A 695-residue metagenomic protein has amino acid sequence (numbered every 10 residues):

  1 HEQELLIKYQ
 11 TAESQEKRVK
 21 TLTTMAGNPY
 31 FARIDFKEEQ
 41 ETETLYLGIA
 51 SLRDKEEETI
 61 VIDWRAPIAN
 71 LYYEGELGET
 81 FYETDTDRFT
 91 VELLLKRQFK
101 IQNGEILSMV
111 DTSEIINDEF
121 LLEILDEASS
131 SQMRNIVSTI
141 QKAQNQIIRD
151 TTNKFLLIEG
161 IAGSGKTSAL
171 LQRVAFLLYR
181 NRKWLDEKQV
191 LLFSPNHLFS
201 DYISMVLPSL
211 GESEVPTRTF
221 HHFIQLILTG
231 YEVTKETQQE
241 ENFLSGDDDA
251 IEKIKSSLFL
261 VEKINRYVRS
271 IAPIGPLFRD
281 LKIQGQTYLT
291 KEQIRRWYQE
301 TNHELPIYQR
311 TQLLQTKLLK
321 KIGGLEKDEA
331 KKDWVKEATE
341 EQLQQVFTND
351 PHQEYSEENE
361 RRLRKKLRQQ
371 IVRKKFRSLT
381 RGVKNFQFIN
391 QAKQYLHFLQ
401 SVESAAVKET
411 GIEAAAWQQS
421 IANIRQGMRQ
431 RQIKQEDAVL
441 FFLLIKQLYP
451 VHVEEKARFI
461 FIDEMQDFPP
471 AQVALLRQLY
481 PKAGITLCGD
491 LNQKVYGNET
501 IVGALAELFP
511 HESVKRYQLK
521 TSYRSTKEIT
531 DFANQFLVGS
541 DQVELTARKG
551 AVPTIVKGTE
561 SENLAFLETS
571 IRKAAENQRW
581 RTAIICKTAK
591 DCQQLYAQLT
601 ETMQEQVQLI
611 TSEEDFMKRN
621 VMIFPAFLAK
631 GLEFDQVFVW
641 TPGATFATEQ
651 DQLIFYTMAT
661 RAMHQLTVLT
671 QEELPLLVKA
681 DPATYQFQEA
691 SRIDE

Functional and structural regions predicted by a protein language model:
H1-V137, Q141, N145-Q146, Q686-E695: Extended, charged low-complexity regulatory segments
T23-G27, D118-Q239, K630, T657-T660: P-loop NTPase Walker
R33, Q98, L157, A169 (+2 more regions): A structural signal for short, well-ordered beta-strand segments and their strand-loop junctions that often border
Q132, I136, K166-L170, L314 (+2 more regions): Phosphate/oxyanion-binding active-site loops and adjacent basic polyanion-contact surfaces
I140, F461-I462: Short hydrophobic beta-strand that contains or immediately precedes a catalytic carboxylate
S164, L198, S256, K587-C592: Acidic, metal-coordinating catalytic cores used for nucleic-acid/nucleotide bond scission and strand-transfer chemistry
L178-F461, D467-L475, A483: Alpha-helical nucleic-acid-binding subdomain of P-loop helicases immediately C-terminal to the Walker A/P-loop
M205, S209-S213, R218-H222, T229-E236 (+3 more regions): Conserved helicase motor core of SF1/SF2 NTP-dependent helicases
